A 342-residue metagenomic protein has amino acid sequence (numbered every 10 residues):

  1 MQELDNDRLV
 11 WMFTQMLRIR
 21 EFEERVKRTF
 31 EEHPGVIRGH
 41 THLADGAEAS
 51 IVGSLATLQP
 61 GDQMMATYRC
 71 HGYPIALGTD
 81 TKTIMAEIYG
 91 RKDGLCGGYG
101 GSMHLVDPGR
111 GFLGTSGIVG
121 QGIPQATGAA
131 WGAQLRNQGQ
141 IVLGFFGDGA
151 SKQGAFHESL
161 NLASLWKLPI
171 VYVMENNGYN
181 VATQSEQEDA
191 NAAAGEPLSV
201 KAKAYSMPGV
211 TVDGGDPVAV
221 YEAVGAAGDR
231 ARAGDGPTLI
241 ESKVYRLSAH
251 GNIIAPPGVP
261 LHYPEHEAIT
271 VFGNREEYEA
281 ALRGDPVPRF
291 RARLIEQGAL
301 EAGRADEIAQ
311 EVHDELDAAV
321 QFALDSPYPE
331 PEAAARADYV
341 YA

Functional and structural regions predicted by a protein language model:
M1-R38, D45, P60, Y278 (+4 more regions): Cofactor-/ligand-binding subdomain signature composed of acidic, glycine-rich, tryptophan-containing flexible loops
N6-V10, I19, E23, A47 (+8 more regions): Alpha-helix initiation and N-capping motif
I19, P60, E311-A318, V340-A342: A short structural micro-motif
E21-T29, P34-W166, Q187-S199, A204-S206: Cofactor-binding active-site loop characterized by glycine-rich and histidine/acidic residues
E31, R69, Y245, Q310-H313 (+1 more regions): Short amphipathic alpha-helical surface patches that mediate protein-protein
P74-A76, A182, H250, A333: Short acidic, gly/pro-rich beta-turn/loop elements at beta-sheet edges and active-site/ligand-binding grooves
F112-Q321, D325: Glycine-rich ThDP/TPP pyrophosphate-binding loop and its adjacent helix/strand module within ThDP-dependent enzymes
Q321, D325-A342: C-terminal intrinsically disordered, low-complexity extensions immediately downstream of enzyme catalytic cores
